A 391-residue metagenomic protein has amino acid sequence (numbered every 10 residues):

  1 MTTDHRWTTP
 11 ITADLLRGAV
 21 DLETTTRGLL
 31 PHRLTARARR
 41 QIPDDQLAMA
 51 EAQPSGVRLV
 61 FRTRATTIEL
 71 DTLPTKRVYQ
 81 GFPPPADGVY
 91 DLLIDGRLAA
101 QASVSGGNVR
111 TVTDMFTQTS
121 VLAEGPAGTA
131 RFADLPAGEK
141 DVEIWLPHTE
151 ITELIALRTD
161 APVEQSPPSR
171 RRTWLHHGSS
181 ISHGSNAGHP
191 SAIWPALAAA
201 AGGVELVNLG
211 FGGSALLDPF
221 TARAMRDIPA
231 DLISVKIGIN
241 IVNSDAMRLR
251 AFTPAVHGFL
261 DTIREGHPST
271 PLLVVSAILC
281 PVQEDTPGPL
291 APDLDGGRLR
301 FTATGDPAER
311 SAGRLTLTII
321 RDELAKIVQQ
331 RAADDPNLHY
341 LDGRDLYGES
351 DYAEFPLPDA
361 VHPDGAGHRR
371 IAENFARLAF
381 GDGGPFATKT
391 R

Functional and structural regions predicted by a protein language model:
M1-T173, L294, F380-R391: N-terminal secretory targeting modules
L135, V142-P229: Serine-esterase "nucleophile elbow" of acetyl-processing enzymes
W194, F252-F259, I320-I327: A general structural detector for well-ordered alpha-helical segments in enzyme core domains, enriched
A198, L217-E265, S269, A277-P287 (+1 more regions): Oxyanion-hole/transition-state-stabilizing segment in secreted/luminal serine hydrolases and related acyltransferases
G203-E205, P229-L232, H267-L272, D335-L338: Loop/turn elements at helix/coil->beta-strand transitions in domains of secreted/extracellular proteins
N208-A215, N243, A360-P363: Acidic/histidine-rich helix-loop elements that form or flank divalent-metal/phosphate-binding sites at the catalytic
P281-R391: Catalytic His-Asp segment of secreted/periplasmic serine-dependent ester chemistry enzymes
